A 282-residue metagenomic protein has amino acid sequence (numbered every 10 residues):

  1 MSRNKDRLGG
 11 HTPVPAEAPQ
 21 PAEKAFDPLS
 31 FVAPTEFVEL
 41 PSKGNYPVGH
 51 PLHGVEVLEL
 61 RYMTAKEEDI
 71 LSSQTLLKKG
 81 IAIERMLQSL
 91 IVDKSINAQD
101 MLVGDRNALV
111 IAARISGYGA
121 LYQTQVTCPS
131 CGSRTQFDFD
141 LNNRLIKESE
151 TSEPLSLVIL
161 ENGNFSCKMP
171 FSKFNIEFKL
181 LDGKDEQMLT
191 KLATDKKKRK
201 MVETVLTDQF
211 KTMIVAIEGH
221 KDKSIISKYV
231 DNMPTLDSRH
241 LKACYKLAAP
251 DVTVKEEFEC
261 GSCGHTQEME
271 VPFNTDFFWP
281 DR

Functional and structural regions predicted by a protein language model:
M1-R282: Long C-terminal interaction/binding lobes of large macromolecular proteins
